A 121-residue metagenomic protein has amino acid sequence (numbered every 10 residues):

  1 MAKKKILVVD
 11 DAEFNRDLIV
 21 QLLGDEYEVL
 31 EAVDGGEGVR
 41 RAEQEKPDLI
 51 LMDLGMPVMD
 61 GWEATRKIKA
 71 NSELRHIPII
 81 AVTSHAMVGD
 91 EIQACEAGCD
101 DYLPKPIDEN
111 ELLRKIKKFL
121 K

Functional and structural regions predicted by a protein language model:
E13-L30: Two-component/phosphorelay signaling modules centered on CheY-like receiver
Y27-V33, R41, L103: Short hydrophobic/Thr-rich beta-strand motif most characteristic of the beta2 strand and flanking loop of CheY-like
E45-L51: Active-site beta3 strand of CheY-like receiver
M56: Receiver (REC) domain active-site loop signature in two-component systems and cognate sites in sensor histidine kinases
I107-I116: C-terminal output helix
